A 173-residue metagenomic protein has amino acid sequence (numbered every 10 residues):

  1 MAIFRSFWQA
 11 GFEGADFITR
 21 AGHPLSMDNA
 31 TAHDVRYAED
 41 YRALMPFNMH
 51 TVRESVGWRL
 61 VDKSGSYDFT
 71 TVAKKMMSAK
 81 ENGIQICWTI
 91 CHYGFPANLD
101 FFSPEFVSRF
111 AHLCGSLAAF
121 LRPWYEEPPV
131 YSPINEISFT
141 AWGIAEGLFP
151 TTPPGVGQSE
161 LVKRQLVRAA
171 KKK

Functional and structural regions predicted by a protein language model:
M1-N29: N-terminal small/glycine-rich loop or linker at the start of catalytic domains across soluble metabolic enzymes
A2-Q9, M77, E81-K173: Active-site region of glycoside hydrolase catalytic domains
Q9-G11, F17, A30-A32, T51 (+1 more regions): Glycan-recognition patch characteristic of GH18 chitinases/ENGases and related GlcNAc/peptidoglycan-binding proteins
G14-D16, W58-L60, H92-G94, I137-S138: Active-site-proximal loop/turn and secondary-structure-junction residues that shape catalytic pockets, frequently
P24-A30, D100-E105: Short glycine-enriched, charge-decorated loop/helix-capping segments at active-site entrances that position
A30-G57, S78: Catalytic domains of carbohydrate-active enzymes, especially glycoside hydrolases
V56-Y67: Glycine-rich, proline-tolerant flexible connector loops at the mouths of alpha/beta enzymes
